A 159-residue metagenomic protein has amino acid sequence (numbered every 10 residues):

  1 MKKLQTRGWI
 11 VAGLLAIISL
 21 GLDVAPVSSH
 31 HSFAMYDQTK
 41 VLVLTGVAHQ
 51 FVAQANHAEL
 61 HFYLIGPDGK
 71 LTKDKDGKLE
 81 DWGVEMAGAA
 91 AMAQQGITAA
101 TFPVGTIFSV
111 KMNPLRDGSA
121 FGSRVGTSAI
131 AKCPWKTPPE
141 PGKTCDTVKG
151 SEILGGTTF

Functional and structural regions predicted by a protein language model:
M1-R7: N-terminal secretory signal peptides that target proteins for export/translocation
V11-D23: Bacterial N-terminal signal peptides
V27-L42: Short boundary/loop segments of OB/S1/cold-shock single-stranded nucleic-acid-binding domains
G46-A48, I107: Conserved hydrophobic positions within beta-strands
Q54-D68: Short aromatic-glycine-enriched beta-strand elements
K75-A89: Short, basic/aromatic beta-hairpin or loop at an interaction surface
A93-V110: Short nucleic-acid-contacting surface segments enriched for D/E, G, S/T with interspersed K/R
L115-G156: OB-fold/S1-family single-stranded nucleic acid-binding modules
